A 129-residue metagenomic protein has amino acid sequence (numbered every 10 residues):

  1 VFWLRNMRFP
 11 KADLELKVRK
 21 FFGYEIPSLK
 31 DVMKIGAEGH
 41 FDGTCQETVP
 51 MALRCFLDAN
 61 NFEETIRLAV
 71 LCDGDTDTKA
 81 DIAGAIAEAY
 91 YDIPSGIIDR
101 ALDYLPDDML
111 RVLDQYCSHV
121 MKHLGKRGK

Functional and structural regions predicted by a protein language model:
V1-A59, E64-C72, I86-A89: Amphipathic alpha-helical interface segments
E47, M51-G128: Catalytic phosphate/nucleotide-handling subdomain of diverse soluble enzymes
